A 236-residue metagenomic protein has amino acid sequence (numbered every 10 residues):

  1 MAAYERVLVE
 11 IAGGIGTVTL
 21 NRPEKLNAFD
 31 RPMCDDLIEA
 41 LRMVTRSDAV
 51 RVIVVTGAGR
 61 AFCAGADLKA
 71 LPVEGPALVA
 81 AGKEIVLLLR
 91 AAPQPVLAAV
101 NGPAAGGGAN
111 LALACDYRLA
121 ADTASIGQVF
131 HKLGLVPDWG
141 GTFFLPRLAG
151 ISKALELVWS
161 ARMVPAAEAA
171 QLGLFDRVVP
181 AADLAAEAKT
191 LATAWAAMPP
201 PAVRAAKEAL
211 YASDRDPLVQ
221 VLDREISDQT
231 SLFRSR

Functional and structural regions predicted by a protein language model:
M1-A58, L87: Conserved CoA-thioester-binding segment of acyl-CoA-metabolizing enzymes
V18, R22, D36-L37, V55 (+6 more regions): Terminal peptide-recognition signature
P23, L119-A124, F175-D223, S231-R236: C-terminal long alpha-helix characteristic of the crotonase
P32, D36, A81, L88 (+4 more regions): Charged catalytic carboxylate motif
D35, R42, R46-A49, G57-L89 (+3 more regions): Glycine- (often His-adjacent) and acidic-residue-rich active-site loop that binds/positions the CoA thioester
I85-A91, A99, A105-W159, L172 (+2 more regions): CoA-thioester-processing core
Y117, E156, S160-R162, E168 (+2 more regions): Well-ordered beta-strand positions
